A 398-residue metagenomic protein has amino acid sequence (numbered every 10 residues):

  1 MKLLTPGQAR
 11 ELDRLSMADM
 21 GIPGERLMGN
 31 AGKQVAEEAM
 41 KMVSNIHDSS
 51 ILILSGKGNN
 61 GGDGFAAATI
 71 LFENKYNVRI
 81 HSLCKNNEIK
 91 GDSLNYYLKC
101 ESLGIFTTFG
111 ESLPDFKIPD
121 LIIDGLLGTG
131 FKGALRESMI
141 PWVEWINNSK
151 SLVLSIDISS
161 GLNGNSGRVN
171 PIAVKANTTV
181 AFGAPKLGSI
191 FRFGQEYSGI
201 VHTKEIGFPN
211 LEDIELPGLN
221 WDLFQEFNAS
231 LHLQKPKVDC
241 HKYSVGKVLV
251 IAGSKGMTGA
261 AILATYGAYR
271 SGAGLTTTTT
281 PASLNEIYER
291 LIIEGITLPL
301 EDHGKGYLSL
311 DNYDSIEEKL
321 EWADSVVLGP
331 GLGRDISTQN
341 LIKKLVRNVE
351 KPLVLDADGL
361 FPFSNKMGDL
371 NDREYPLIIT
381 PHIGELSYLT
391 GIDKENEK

Functional and structural regions predicted by a protein language model:
M1-L83, K90, T178, S189-L353 (+1 more regions): Small-residue (G/A/S/T)-rich helix-start motifs and N-terminal tracts that mark the onset
E37-L126, A134-I156, V349: Nucleotide and nucleotide-moiety/phosphate-recognizing core
L94-Y97, V169-P171, L291-G295: Short low-complexity, flexible loop/linker segments enriched in glycine and/or proline with clustered acidic
Y97, D120-L127, K319-P330: Small/polar-residue-rich loop-to-helix segments that shape phosphate-bearing ligand pockets
Y97-E101, I172-A173, F193-E196, L370-N371: Short, conserved catalytic or adaptor-binding loops enriched in Gly and charged residues
F116-D120, I146, A173, L320-E321 (+2 more regions): A short, aliphatic-rich alpha-helical micro-motif
P119-L121, L126-G218: Internal gly/pro-rich beta-alpha loop/helix module that stabilizes soluble enzyme cofactors or their anionic handles
